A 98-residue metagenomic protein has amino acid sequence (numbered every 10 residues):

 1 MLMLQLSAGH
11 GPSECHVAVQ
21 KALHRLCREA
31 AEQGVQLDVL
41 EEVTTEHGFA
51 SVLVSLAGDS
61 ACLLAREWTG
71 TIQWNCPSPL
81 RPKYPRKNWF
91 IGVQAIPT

Functional and structural regions predicted by a protein language model:
M1-T98: A conserved glycine-rich
